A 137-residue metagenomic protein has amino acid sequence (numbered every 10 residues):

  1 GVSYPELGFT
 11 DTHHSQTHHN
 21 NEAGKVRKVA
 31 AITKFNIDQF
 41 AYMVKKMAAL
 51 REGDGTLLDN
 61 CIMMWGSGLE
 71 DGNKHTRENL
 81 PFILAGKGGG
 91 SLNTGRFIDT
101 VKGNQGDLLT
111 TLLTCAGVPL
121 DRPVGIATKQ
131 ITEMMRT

Functional and structural regions predicted by a protein language model:
G1-T137: Ligand-binding pockets and gating/stacking loops
